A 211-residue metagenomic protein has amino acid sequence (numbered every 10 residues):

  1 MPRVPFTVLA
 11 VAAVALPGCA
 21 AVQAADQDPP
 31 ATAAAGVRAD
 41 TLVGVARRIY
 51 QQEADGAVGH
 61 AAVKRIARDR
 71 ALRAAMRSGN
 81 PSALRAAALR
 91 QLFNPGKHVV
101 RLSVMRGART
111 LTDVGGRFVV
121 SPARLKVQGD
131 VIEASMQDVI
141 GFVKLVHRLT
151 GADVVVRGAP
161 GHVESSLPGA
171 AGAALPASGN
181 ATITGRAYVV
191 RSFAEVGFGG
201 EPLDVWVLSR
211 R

Functional and structural regions predicted by a protein language model:
M1-V8: Bacterial N-terminal signal peptides that target proteins for export
L9-P17: Bacterial N-terminal signal peptides
A15, V63-A67, R117-P122: Short amphipathic alpha-helical segments, especially helix-boundary/capping motifs
A20-S82, H98, V155, N180: Juxtamembrane extracytoplasmic/periplasmic/luminal helical "stalk" adjacent to the first N-terminal
A33, V37-T41, N80-R101, R106-L111 (+2 more regions): Solvent-exposed, extracytoplasmic
L111-D113, S165-S166, V190, V205: Short capping micro-motif at the N-terminus of alpha-helices
H162-A171: Short, structured protein-protein interaction patches enriched in aromatics and acidic/basic residues, typified by
A170-R211: Extracellular/periplasmic juxtamembrane segments that couple receptor/chemosensory ectodomains to their
